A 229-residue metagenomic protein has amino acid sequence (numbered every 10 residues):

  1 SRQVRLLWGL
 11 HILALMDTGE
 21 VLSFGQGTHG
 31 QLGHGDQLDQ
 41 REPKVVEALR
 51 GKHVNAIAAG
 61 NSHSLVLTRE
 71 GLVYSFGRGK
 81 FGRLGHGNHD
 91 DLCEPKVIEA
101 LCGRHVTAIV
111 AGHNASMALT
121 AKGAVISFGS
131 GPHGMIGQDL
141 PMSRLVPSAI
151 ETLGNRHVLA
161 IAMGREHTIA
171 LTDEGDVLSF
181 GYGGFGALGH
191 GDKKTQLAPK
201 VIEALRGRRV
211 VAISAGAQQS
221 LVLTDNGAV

Functional and structural regions predicted by a protein language model:
S1-F24: An edge-strand/N-cap motif at the start of beta-rich repeat modules
L6, A14, K44-E47, A58 (+10 more regions): Conserved beta-strand position repeated across blades of beta-propeller domains
G9, T18, H29, E70 (+8 more regions): Surface-exposed loop/turn positions within WD40 beta-propeller blades
H11-A14, S23, H63-V66, S75 (+5 more regions): Conserved core positions of repeat-based scaffolds
T18, F24, G35, V46 (+16 more regions): Tandem-repeat architecture and repeat-register "anchor" residues
V21, G27-H29, Q37, E42-V45 (+3 more regions): A generic tandem-repeat structural signature
L22-Q40, Y74-L92, I126-R144, L178-Q196 (+1 more regions): Short glycine/serine- and acidic-residue-enriched loop/turn motifs that recur at repeat junctions
